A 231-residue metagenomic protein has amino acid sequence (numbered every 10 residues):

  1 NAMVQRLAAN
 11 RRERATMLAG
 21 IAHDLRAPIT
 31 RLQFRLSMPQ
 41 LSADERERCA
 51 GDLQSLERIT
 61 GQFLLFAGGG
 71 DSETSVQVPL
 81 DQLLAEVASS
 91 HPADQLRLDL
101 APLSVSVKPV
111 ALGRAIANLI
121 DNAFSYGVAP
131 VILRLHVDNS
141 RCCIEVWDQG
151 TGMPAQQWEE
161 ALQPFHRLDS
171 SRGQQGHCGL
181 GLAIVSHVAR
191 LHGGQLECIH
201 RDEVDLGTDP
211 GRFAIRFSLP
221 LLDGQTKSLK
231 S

Functional and structural regions predicted by a protein language model:
Q5-G51: Membrane-proximal coiled-coil signaling linkers
G69-E73, S104-V107: Conserved micro-motifs of the catalytic ATP-binding
A123-F124: Short helix-loop "hinge" at the ATP-lid/N-box region of the Bergerat-fold HATPase_c
P130-S140: Short beta-strand/loop element within the Bergerat-fold HATPase_c
D148: Acidic ATP/Mg2+-coordinating residue in the GHKL
M153-H166: Short conserved segment of the HATPase_c
